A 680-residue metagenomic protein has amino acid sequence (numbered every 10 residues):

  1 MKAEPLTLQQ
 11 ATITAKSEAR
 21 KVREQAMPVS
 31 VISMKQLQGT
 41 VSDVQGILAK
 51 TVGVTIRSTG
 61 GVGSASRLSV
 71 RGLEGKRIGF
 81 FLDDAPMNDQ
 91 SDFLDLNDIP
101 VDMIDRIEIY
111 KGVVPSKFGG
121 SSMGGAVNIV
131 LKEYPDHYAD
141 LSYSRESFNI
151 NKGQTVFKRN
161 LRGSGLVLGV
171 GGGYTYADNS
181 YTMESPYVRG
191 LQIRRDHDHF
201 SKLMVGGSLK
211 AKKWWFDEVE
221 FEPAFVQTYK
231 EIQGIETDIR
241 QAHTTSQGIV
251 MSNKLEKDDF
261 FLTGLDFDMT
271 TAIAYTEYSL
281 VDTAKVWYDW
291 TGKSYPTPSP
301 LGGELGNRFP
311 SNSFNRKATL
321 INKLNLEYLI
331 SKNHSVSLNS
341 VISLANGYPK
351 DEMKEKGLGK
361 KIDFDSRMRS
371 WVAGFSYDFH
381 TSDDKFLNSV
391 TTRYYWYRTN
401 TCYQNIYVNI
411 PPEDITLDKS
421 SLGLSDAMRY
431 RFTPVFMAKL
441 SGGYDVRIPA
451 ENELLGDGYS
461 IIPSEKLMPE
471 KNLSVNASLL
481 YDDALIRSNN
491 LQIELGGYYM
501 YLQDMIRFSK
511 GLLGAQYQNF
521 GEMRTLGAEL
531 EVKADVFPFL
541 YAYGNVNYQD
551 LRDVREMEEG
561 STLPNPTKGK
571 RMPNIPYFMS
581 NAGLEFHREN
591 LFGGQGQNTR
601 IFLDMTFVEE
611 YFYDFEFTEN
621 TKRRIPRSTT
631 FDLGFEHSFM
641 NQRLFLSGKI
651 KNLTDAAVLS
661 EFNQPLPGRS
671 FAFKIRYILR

Functional and structural regions predicted by a protein language model:
M1-Q38, Q45: Short, acidic, small-residue-rich periplasmic hinge/interaction motif at the N-terminus of Gram-negative outer-membrane
V29, Q45-P86: Extracytoplasmic beta-strand/coil segments of soluble accessory domains associated with Gram-negative outer-membrane
A85-G112: Short acidic/polar hinge/loop motifs at secondary-structure boundaries that mediate gating or recognition
S116, A126, K132-N160, G172 (+1 more regions): Short strand-turn segments of transmembrane beta-barrel domains in outer membranes, especially the first one or two
D136, L161-A242: Periplasmic-side early beta-strands and strand-to-turn transitions of outer-membrane beta-barrels
K210-Q227, S246-V408, E413-I415, K419-S425 (+5 more regions): Face-selective signature of the C-terminal outer-membrane beta-barrel domain
R431, K439-G443, P469-L526, N547 (+1 more regions): Membrane-embedded beta-barrel scaffold of Gram-negative outer-membrane proteins
Q492-I493, G497-Y501, Q518-F612: Gram-negative outer-membrane beta-barrel transporters
